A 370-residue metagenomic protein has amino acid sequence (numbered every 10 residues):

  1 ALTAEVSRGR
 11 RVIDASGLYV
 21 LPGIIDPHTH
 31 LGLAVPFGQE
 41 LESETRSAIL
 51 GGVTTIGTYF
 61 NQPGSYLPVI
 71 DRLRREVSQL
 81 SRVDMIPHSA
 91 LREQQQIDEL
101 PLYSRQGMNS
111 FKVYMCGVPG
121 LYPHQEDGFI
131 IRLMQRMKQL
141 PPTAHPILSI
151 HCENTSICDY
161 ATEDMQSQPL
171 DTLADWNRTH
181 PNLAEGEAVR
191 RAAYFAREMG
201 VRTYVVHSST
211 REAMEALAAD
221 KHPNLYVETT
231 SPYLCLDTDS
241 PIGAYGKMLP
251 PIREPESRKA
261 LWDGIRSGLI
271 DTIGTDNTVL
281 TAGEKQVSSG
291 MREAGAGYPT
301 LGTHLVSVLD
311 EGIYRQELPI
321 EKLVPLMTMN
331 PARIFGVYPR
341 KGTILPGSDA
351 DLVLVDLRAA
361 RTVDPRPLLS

Functional and structural regions predicted by a protein language model:
A1-L21: Histidine-rich, glycine-flanked metal-binding segment
G17, H28, A48, G52 (+11 more regions): Divalent metal-coordination and catalytic microenvironments
L18, V35-P87, R92-N109, G128-P142 (+3 more regions): Alpha-helical scaffold segments that flank or form the walls of functional sites
G23-A34, L148-C152, S208, T275: Histidine-centered catalytic micro-motifs
I25-T29, L50-T58, Q166-N177: Gly-rich Lys/Arg/Thr-decorated short loops/hinges at beta-loop-alpha junctions or inter-strand turns that position
Q95-I273: Histidine/acidic residue-rich metal-binding segments in metalloenzymes
D171-R191, F195-G200, Y245, S267 (+2 more regions): His/Asp/Glu-enriched, well-ordered alpha-helical/loop segment that forms or immediately abuts the divalent-metal
D364-S370: A conserved acidic, glycine/proline-rich C-terminal tail/linker
